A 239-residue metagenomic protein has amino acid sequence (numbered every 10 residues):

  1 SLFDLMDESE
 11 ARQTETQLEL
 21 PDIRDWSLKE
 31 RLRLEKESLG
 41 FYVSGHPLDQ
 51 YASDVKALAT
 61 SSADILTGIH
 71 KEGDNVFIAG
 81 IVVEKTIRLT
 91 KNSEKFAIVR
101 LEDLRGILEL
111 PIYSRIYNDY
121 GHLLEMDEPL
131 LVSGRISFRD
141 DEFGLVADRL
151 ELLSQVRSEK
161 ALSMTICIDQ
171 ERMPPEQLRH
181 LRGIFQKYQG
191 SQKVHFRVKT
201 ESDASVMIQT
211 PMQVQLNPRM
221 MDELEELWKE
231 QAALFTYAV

Functional and structural regions predicted by a protein language model:
S1-V239: Noncatalytic, beta-rich nucleic-acid-contacting surfaces in large DNA/RNA-processing enzymes
